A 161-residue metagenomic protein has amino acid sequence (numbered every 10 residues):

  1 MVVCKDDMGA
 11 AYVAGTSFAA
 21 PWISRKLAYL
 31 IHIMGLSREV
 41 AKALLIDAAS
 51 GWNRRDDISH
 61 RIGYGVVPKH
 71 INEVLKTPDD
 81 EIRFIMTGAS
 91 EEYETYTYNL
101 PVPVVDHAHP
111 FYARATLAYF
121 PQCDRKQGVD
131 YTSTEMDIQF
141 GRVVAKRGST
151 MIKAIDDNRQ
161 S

Functional and structural regions predicted by a protein language model:
M1-A20, L36: Catalytic-core environment of secreted peptidases
G15, R25, G63-G65: Glycine-centered flexibility sites
A19-M34: Short, small-residue alpha-helix embedded
M34-D56: An often Trp-containing, charged/polar helix-loop segment at the C-terminal end of enzyme catalytic cores
V40-L44, I58, Q127-S133: Composition- and surface-driven signal marking solvent-exposed, interaction-prone regions in large proteins
R54-R55, H60, Y64: Interaction-prone hydrophobic/basic patches in short secondary-structure elements
G63-K146: Secreted peptidase-domain scaffold signal
G148-S161: Noncatalytic accessory or regulatory domains flanking protease catalytic cores in secreted, cell-surface, and selected
